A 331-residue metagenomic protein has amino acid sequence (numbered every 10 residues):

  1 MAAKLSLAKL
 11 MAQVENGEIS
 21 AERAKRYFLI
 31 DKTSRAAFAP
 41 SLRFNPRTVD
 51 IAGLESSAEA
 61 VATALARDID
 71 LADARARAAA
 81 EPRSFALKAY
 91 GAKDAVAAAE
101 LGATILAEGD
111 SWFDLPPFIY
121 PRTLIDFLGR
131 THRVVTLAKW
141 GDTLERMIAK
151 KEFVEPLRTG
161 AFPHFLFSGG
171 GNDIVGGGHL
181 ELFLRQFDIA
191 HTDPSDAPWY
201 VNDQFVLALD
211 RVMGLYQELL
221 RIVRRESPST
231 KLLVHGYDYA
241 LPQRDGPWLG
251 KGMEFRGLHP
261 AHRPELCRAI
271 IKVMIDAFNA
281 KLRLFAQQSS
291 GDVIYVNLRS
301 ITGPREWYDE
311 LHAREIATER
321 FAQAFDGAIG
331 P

Functional and structural regions predicted by a protein language model:
Q13-A78: Helix-enriched interaction subdomains in cytosolic or periplasmic regions, typified by TIR/SEFIR signaling/NADase cores
S56-W140, P156: Serine-esterase "nucleophile elbow" of acetyl-processing enzymes
A92-V96, M147-F165, L215-S229: Short amphipathic alpha-helices and their capping/turn segments at secondary-structure boundaries
T104, W112-V201, F205: Conserved SGNH/GDSL esterase-like catalytic core that processes O-acyl groups on lipids and polysaccharides
A190-G214, L219, P264-I271: Surface-exposed cleft-lining segments at the edges of enzyme active sites
A208-F255: Hydrophobic, aromatic-enriched interface-forming segments
Q243-I294: Substrate-gating cap/lid alpha-helix
E306-P331: Histidine-centered active-site loop/cap adjacent to the catalytic His in serine esterases/O-acetyl transfer systems
